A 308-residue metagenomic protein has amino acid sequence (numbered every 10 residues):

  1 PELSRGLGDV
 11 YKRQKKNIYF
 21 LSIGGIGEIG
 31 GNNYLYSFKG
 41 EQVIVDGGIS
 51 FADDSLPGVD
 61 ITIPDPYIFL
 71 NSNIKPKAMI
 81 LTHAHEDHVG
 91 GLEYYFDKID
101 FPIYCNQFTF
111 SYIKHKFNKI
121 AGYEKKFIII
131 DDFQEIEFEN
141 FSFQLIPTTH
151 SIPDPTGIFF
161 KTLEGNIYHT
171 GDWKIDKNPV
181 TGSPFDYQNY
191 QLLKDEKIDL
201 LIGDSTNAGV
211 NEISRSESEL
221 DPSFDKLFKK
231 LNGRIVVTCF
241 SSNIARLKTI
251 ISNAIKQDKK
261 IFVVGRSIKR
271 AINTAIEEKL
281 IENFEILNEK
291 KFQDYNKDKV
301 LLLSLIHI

Functional and structural regions predicted by a protein language model:
P1-Y11, I306-H307: Single conserved hydrophobic/aromatic residue that forms the stacking wall/gate of nucleotide- or nucleobase-binding
R13-I80, H85-K297: His/Asp/Glu-rich metal-coordinating catalytic cores of metallo-dependent phosphodiesterases/hydrolases acting on
T82, H307-I308: Conserved adenylation A10 loop of the ANL superfamily
K297, L303-L305: Catalytic metal-binding core of the metallo-beta-lactamase
